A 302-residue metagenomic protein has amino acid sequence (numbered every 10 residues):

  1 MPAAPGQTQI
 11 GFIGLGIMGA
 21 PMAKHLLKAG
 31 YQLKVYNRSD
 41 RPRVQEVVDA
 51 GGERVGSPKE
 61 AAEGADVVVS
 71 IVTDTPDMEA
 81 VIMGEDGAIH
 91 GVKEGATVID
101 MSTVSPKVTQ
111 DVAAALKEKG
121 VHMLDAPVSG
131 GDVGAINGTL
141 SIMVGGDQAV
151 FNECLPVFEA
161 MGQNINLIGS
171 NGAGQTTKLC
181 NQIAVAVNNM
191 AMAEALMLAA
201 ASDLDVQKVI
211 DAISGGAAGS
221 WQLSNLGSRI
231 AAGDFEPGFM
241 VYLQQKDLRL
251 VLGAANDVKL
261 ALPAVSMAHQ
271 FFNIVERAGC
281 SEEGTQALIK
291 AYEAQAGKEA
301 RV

Functional and structural regions predicted by a protein language model:
M1-S70, A96, M101, D132: NAD(P)+-binding Rossmann beta1-loop-alpha1 motif at the extreme N-terminus of oxidoreductases
I10, V104-Q182, A186: Rossmann-fold dinucleotide-binding core
M22-L26, V112, V157, L198: Hydrophobic residues within alpha-helices that form the first helical element adjacent to the glycine-rich loop
P58-H122: Rossmann-fold NAD(P) dinucleotide-binding segment
N137-G145, N166, S170-S202, S214-N225 (+1 more regions): Active-site-proximal catalytic alpha-helix in oxidoreductases
N171, Q175, G219-T285: Interdomain hinge/lid region at the active-site interface of Rossmann-like NAD(P)-dependent oxidoreductases
R277-V302: NAD(P)-dependent dehydrogenase/reductase Rossmann-like domain
